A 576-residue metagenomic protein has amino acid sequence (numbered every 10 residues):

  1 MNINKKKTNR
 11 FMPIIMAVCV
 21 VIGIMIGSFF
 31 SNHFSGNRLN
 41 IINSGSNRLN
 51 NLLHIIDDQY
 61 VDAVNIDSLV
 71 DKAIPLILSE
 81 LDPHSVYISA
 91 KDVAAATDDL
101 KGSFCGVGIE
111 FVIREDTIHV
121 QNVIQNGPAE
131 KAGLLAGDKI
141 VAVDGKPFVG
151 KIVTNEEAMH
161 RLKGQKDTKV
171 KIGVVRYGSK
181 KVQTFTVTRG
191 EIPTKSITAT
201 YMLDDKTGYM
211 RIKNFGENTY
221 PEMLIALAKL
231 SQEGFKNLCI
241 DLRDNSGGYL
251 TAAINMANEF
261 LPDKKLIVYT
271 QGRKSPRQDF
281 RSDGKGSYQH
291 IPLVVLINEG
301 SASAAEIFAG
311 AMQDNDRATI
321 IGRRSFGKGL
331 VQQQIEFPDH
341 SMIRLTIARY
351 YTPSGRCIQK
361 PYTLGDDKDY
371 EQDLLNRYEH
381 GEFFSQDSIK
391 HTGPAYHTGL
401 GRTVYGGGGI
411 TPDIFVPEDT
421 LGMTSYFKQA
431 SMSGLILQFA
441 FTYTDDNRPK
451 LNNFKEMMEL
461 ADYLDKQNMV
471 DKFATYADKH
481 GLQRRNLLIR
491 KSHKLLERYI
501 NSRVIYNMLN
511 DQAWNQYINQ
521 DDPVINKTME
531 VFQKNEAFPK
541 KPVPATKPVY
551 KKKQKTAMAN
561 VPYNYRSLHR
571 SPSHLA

Functional and structural regions predicted by a protein language model:
M1-R10: Short, Lys/Arg-rich N-terminal segment immediately upstream of the first membrane anchor
N2-I3, I22, F29-G45, L49 (+8 more regions): Cleft-lining beta-strand/loop regions that shape enzyme active-site pockets
P13-F29: Hydrophobic membrane-insertion alpha-helices, especially the h-region of bacterial N-terminal signal peptides
Y60-Q121, D167-A199, N519-M529, E536-K551: Extended, small/polar residue-biased N-terminal targeting/export presequences and adjacent propeptide/linker tracts
G137-K139: Structural motif
V143-D144, V175, P361, G407: Residue-level recognition of conserved beta-strand edge/terminus positions
A304, D316, R323, G327-P394: Polar, glycine-rich mid-to-C-terminal structural blocks that act as macromolecule-binding/assembly scaffolds
C357-I358, Y362-R566, P572-A576: Conserved functional hotspot residues or short segments at active or partner-binding sites across diverse domains
